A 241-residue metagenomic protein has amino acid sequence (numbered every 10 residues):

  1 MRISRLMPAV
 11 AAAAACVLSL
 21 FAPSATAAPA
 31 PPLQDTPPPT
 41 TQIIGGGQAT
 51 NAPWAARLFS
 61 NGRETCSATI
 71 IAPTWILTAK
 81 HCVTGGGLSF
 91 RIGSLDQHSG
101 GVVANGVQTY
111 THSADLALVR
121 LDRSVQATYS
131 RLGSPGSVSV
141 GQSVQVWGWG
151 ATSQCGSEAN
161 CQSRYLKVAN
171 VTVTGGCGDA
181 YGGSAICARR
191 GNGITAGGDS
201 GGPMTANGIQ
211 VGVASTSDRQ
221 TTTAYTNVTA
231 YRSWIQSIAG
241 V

Functional and structural regions predicted by a protein language model:
R2-A9, A27-L33, I71-K80, K167 (+1 more regions): C-terminal subregion of chymotrypsin/trypsin-like serine protease catalytic domains
V17-A25: C-terminal segment of classical bacterial N-terminal signal peptides
P31-N61: N-terminal activation segment of mature serine protease catalytic domains
N51-W75, G101-V103, G201: A conserved glycine-rich beta-strand in the N-terminal activation segment of trypsin-fold
A56-L58, G87-H98, G141-G148: Short conserved beta-strand and strand-loop elements enriched in small hydrophobics with frequent Asp/Gly
I76-A79, T84-A114, A169-N170, A230: Conserved H-D interstitial segment of serine endopeptidase catalytic domains
H81-T84, S94-H98, D122-A127, W149-Q154 (+4 more regions): Acidic glycine-/aspartate-rich tracts in secreted/extracellular proteins
V103-A104, S113-N192, Y225-Q236: Chymotrypsin/trypsin-fold serine protease catalytic domain
